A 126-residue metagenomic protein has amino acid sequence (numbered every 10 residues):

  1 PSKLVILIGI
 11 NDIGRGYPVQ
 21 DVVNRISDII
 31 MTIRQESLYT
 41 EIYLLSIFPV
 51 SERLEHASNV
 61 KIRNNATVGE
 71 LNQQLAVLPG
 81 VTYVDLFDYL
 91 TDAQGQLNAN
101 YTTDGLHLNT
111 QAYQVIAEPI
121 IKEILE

Functional and structural regions predicted by a protein language model:
P1-N24, I47-E52: Oxyanion-hole/transition-state-stabilizing segment in secreted/luminal serine hydrolases and related acyltransferases
V19-I29, N64-V68: Charged helix-capping and loop-helix junction motifs
D21, Q35-E36: Short, conserved, surface-exposed binding loops centered on an aromatic residue
I30-Q35, A76: N-terminal cationic-hydrophobic initiation segments that often serve targeting/anchoring roles
S37-E41: A short helix->loop->beta-strand "cap" motif at the edges of active sites that frequently abuts
P49-E126: Catalytic His-Asp segment of secreted/periplasmic serine-dependent ester chemistry enzymes
